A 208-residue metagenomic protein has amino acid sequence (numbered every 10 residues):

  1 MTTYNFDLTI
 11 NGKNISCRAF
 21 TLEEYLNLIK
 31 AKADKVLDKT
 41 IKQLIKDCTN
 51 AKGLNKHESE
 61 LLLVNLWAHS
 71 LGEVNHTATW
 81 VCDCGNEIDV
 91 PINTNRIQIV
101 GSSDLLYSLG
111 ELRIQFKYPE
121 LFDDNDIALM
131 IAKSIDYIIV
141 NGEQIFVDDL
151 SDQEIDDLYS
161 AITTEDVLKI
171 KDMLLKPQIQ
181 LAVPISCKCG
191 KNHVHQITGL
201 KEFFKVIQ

Functional and structural regions predicted by a protein language model:
M1-Q208: Long C-terminal interaction/binding lobes of large macromolecular proteins
